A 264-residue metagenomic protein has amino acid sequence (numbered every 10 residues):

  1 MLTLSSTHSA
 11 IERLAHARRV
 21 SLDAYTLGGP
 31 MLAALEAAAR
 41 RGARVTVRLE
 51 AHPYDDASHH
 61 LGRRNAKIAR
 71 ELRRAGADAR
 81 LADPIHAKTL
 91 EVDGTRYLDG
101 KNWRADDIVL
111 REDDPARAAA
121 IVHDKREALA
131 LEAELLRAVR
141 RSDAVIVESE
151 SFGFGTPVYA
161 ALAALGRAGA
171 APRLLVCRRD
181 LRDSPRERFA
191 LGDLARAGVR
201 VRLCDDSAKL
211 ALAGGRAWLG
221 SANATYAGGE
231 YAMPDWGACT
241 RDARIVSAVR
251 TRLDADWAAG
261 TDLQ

Functional and structural regions predicted by a protein language model:
L2-S5, A79-D83, V201-C204, T240: Short acidic-hydrophobic, aromatic-tinged amphipathic segments that line or gate anion-handling sites
L2-S5, H123-E132, S151-G155: A general structural motif
H8-I11, E132-L136, S207: Generic recognition of flexible, low-complexity loop/linker segments
E12-R74, L135-A197: Primarily the HKD phosphodiesterase
E50-P115: Extreme N-terminal leader/targeting regions
A51-A57, R104-A105, R179-D183, A208-K209 (+2 more regions): Short gly/pro/ser/thr-enriched loop/turn and capping motifs at secondary-structure boundaries
A87-R137, W218-Q264: Signature of lipid phosphatidyltransferase scaffolds
K88-L90, A208-L212: Short acidic loop-to-beta-strand element that houses the catalytic metal-binding Asp/Glu of nuclease active sites
